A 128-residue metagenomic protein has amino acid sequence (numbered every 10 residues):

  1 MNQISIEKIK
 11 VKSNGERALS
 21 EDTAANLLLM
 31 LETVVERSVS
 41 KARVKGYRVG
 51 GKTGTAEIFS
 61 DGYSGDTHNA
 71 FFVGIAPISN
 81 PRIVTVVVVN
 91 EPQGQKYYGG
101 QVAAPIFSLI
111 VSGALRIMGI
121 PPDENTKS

Functional and structural regions predicted by a protein language model:
M1-A42, G94-Y97, I117-S128: Conserved active-site-proximal loop/helix segments of enzymes involved in bacterial cell-wall and related
D22, N26, V44, H68-A70 (+1 more regions): Extracytoplasmic
A24-L31, A70, A104, S108-S112: Extracytoplasmic/secreted envelope proteins and their assembly/folding machinery, especially bacterial periplasmic
L27, K52-G54, V73, T85 (+1 more regions): Residue-level preference for non-acidic, small/hydrophobic
K45-A76: Short, Gly/Ser/Thr-enriched beta-strand-loop segments that form substrate-interacting elements of hydrolase/peptidase
G65, Q95-I106: Short alpha-helix boundary/capping segments
V73, P81-Y97: Short, well-ordered beta-strand elements
N90, S112-R116: Short glycine/serine- and small hydrophobic-enriched flexible loop segments
